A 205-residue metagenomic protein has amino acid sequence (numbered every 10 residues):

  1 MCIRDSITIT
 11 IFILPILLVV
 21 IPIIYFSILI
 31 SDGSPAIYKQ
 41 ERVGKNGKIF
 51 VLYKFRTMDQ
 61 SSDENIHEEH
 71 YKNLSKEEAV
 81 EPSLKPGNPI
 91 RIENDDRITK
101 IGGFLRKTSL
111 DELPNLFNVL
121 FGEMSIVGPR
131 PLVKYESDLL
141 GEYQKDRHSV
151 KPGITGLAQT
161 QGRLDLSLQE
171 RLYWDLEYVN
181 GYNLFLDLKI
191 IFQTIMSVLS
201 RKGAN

Functional and structural regions predicted by a protein language model:
R4-H67, L184-N205: A hydrophobic, helix-centered structural microdomain
I7, R42-G44, K48-M58, R97 (+6 more regions): Short, cationic motifs built from Arg/Lys/His that form the positively charged side of catalytic pockets
S27, Y38-E41, E81, D96 (+3 more regions): N-terminal hydrophobic or amphipathic segments with adjacent small-residue motifs that include Sec signal peptides
Y38-D96, T155-W174: Short, glycine-rich, amphipathic interfacial segments at transmembrane boundaries or analogous
P89, R106-N205: Hydrophobic structural segments characteristic of membrane proteins
